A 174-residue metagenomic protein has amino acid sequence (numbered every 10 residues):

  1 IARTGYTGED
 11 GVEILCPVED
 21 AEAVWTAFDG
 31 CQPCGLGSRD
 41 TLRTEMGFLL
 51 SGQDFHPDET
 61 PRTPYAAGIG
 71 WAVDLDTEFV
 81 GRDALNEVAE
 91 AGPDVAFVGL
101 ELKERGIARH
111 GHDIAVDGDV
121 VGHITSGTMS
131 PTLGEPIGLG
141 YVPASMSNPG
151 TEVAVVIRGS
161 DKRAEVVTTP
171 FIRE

Functional and structural regions predicted by a protein language model:
I1-E174: Conserved, structured C-terminal
